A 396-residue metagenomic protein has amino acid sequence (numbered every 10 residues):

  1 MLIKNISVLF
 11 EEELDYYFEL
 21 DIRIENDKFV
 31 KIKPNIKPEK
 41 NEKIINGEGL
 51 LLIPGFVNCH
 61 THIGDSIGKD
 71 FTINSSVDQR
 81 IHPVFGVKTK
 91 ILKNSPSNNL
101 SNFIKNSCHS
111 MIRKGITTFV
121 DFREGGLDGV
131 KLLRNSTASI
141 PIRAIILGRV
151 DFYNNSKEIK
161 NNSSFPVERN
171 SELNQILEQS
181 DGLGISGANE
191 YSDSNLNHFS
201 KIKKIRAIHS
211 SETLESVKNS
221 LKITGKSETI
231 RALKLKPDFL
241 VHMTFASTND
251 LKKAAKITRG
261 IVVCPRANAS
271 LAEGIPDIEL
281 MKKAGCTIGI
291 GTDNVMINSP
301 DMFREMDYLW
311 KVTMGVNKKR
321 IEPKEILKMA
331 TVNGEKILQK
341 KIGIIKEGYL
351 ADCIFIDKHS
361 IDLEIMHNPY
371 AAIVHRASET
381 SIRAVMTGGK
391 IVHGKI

Functional and structural regions predicted by a protein language model:
M1-N5, E25, P38-P83, K105: Replace "His-x-His-based motif
M1-P38, K390-I391: N-terminal metal-binding scaffold of metallo-dependent hydrolase/deaminase domains
I6, F10, L350-I396: C-terminal cap of metal-dependent C-N hydrolases
I6, I22, D27, G49 (+12 more regions): Divalent metal-coordination and catalytic microenvironments
S66-N102, P141, K204-I205, S210-K236 (+2 more regions): Active-site gating loops and adjacent loop-to-helix segments of metal-dependent hydrolytic enzymes
K69-I140, E168-Q179: Alpha-helical scaffold segments that flank or form the walls of functional sites
A144, N154-S156, V167-E168, L177-M296: Active-site core of metal-dependent hydrolases
S227-K236, E279-S360, R376-A377: His/Asp/Glu-enriched, well-ordered alpha-helical/loop segment that forms or immediately abuts the divalent-metal
